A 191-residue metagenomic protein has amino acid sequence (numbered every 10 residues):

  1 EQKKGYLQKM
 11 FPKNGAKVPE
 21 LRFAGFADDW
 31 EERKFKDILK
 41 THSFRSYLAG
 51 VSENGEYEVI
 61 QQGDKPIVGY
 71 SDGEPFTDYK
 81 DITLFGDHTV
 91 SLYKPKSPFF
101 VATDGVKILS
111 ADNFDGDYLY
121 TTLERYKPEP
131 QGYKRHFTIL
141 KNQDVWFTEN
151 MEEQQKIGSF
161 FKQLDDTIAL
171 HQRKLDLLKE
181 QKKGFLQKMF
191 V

Functional and structural regions predicted by a protein language model:
E1-D37, T148-V191: Amphipathic alpha-helical coiled-coil/heptad-repeat segments
K3-G15, Y120-E153: Short, flexible domain-boundary/linker segments around small modular repeats
K4, G15, S43-F44, K65 (+2 more regions): Generic structural signal for secondary-structure transition and capping sites
K17, D29-E32, E53-N54, Y79 (+1 more regions): A short, polar/charged loop/turn motif at coil->beta-strand junctions and beta-hairpin connectors
R22-R45, G50, N54-G63: Non-catalytic DNA-recognition/assembly elements of restriction-modification systems
A24, N54-G55, H136-I139, K179: Short amphipathic alpha-helical segments embedded in low-complexity Lys/Glu-rich regions
L48-A49, G132-R135, L177: Short, surface-exposed helix-loop/turn micro-motifs enriched in polar/charged residues
Q61-E124, P128-N142: A short beta-sheet element
